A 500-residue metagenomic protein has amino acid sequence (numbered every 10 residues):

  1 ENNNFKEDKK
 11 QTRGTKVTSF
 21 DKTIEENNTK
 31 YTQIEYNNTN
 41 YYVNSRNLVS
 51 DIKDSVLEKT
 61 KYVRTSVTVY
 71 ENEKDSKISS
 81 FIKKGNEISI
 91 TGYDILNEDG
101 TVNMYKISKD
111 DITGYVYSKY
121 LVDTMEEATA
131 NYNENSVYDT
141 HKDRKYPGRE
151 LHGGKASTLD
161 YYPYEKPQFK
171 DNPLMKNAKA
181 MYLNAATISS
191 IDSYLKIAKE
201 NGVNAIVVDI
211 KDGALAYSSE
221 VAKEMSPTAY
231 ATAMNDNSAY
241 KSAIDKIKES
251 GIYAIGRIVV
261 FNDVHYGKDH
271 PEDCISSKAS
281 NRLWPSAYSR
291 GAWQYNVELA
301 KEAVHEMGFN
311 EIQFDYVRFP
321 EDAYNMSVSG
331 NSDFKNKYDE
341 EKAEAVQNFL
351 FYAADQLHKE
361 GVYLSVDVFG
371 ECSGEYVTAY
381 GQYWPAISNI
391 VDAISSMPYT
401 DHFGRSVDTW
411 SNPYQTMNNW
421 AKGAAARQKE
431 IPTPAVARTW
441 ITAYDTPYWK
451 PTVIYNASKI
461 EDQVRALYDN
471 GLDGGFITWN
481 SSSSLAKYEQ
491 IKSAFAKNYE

Functional and structural regions predicted by a protein language model:
N2-R13, E71-K84: SH3/SH3-like (including bacterial SH3b) beta-barrel domains that bind proline-rich motifs or cell-wall ligands
K10-N44, K83-K119: SH3/SH3-like beta-barrel superfamily modules
E35-Y62, S108-Q168: Boundary regions of SH3-family modules and the immediately adjacent low-complexity/disordered segments in eukaryotic
F169-Y182, A186, S242-D245, I255-E302: Active-site-adjacent "subsite" loops/lids of carbohydrate-active enzymes
I191-A216, E306-E311, A393, L467-G475: Catalytic domains of carbohydrate-active enzymes, especially glycoside hydrolases
N201-N235, E321-S329, Y488: Aromatic-lined carbohydrate-binding/catalytic grooves of carbohydrate-active enzymes
Y253-D263, Q313-Y316, P320, E340-Y380 (+2 more regions): Aromatic-lined carbohydrate-recognition surfaces of secreted/lumenal glycan-active proteins
V391-V407, P413-N418, G423, R427-E500: Substrate-binding cleft of secreted/luminal carbohydrate-active enzymes
